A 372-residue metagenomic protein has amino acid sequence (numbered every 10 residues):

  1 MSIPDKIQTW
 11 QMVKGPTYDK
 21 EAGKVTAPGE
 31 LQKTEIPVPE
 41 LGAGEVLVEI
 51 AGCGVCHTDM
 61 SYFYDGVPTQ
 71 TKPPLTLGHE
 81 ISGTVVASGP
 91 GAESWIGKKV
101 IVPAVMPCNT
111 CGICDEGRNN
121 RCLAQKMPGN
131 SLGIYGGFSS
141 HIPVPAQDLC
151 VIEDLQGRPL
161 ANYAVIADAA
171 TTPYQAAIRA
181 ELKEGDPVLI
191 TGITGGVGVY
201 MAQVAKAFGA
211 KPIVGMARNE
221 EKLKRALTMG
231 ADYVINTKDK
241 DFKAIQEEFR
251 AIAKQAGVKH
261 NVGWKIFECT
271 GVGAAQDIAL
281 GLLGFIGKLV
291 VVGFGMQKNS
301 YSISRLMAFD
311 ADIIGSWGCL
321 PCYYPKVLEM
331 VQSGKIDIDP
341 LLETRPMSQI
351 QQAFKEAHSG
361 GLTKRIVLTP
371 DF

Functional and structural regions predicted by a protein language model:
M1-D5, G273, D277-G281, P321-F372: C-terminal hydrophobic helical "lid"/dimerization subdomain of Rossmann-like NAD(P)H-dependent oxidoreductases
M1-S82, S140-V144, T369-F372: Short N-terminal strand-loop motif that marks the start of NAD(P)H/FAD-dependent oxidoreductase cofactor-binding domains
P37-C53, G66-D115, Y135, E153-Q156: Glycine-rich beta-strand-centered segment in the early N-terminal region that forms part of a ligand/cofactor-binding
E80, K98-K99, I113, H141 (+3 more regions): Residue-level marker of beta-strand positions
G97, Q147, L155-K240: Mid-domain Rossmann-like dinucleotide-binding core that forms the NAD(H)/NADP(H) cofactor-binding site
A180-E181, T194, F208, K224-D312 (+1 more regions): Glycine-rich cofactor phosphate-binding loops and adjacent beta1-alpha1 units of small-molecule cofactor enzyme domains
N219, G295, C319: Residues in the short beta-alpha loop(s) of Rossmann-like NAD(P)-binding domains
K288-V290, Y301-P340: Rossmann-fold dehydrogenase core element
